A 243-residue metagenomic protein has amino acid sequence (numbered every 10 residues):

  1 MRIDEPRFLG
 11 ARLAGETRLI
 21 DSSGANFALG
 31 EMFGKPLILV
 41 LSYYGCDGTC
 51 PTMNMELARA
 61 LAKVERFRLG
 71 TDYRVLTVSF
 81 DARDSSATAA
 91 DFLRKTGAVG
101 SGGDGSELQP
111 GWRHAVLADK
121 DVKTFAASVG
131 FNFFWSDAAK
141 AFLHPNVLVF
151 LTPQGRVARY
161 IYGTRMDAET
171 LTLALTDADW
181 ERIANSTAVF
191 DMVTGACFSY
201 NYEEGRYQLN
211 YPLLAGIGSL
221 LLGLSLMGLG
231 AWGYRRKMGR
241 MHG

Functional and structural regions predicted by a protein language model:
M1-G30, M55-A62: N-terminal "domain-start" segment that seeds a small globular fold
R12-A14, M32-P36, G70-V75, Q109 (+1 more regions): Extracytoplasmic
F27-L57, V75-L76: Short active-site neighborhood of thiol/selenol oxidoreductases, capturing the structured segment around
N54-V122: Structural microenvironment flanking redox-active thiols in thiol-disulfide oxidoreductases
A138-G195: Extracytoplasmic/lumenal ectodomains and periplasmic regions of secretory and membrane proteins
N201-L222: Juxtamembrane/start-of-transmembrane alpha-helix segments at the extracytoplasmic/lumenal side of membrane anchors
L224-G243: Juxtamembrane interface at the cytosolic side of transmembrane helices
